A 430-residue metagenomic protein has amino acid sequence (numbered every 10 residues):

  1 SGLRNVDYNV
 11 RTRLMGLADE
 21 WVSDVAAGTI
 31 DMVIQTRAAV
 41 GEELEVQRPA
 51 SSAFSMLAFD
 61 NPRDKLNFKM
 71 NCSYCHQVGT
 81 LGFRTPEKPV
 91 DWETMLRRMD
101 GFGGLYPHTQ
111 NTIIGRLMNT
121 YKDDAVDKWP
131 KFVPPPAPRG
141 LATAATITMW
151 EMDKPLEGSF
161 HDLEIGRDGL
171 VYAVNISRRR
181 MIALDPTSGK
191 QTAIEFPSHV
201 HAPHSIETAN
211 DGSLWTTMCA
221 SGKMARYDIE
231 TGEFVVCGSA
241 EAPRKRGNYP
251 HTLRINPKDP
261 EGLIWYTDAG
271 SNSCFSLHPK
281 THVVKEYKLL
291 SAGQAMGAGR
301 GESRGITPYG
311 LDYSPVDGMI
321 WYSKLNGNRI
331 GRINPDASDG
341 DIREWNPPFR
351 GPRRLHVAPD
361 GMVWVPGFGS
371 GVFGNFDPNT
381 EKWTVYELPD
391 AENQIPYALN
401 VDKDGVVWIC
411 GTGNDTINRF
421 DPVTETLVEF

Functional and structural regions predicted by a protein language model:
G2-D24: A short, solvent-exposed loop/turn motif at the edges and junctions of modular extracellular/periplasmic domains
V25-R48: Extracellular beta-sheet/turn segments enriched in Thr/Pro/Gly and aliphatic residues
F68-G79, I113: The canonical Cys-X-X-Cys-His
G101-V133, G169-V171, I264, I320 (+1 more regions): C-terminal capping alpha-helices of c-type cytochrome domains
P134-G158: A short helix->beta-strand "capping" segment at the edge of beta-propeller domains
P155-D168, H199-D211, A242-G262, A292-D317 (+2 more regions): Beta-rich, blade/repeat-based domains predominating in secreted/periplasmic proteins but also intracellular
V171-S177, W215-S221, P257, I264-G270 (+4 more regions): Conserved beta-strand positions in repeat-built beta-propeller and related beta-rich domains
D185-G189, D228-G232, H278-H282, N334-S338 (+2 more regions): Short loop/turn segments that connect beta-strands within beta-propeller blades
